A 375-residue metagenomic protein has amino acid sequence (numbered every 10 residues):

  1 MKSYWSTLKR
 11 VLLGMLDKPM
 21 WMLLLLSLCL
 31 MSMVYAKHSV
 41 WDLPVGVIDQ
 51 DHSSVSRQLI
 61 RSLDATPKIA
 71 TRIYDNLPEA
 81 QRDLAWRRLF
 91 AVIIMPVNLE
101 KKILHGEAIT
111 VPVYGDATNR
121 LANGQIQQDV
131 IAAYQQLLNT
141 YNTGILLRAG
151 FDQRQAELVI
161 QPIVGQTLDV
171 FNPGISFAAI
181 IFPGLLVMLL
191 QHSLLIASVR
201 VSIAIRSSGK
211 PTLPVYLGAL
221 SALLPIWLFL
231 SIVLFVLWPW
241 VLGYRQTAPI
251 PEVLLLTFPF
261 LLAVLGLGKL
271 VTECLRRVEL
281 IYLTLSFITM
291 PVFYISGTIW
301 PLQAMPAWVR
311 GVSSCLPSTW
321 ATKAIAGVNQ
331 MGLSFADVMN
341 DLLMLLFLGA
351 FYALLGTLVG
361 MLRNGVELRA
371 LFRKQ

Functional and structural regions predicted by a protein language model:
K2-W5, K9-L16, S313, T322 (+1 more regions): Membrane-interacting alpha-helical segments
K9-V55, D116-N119, N139-S231, W238 (+3 more regions): Transmembrane helix-boundary elements of multi-pass transport/secretion proteins, especially ABC-type permease modules
L30-M31, A248-Q375: Membrane-spanning alpha-helical segments of multipass transporters and channels
W41-D75: Membrane-interface junction motifs in transport/secretion proteins
A65-T143: Extracytoplasmic loops/domains of multi-pass membrane proteins
I93, Q128, I196-V201, L265 (+2 more regions): Short helix-terminus and kink motifs of transmembrane alpha helices, predominantly at the cytoplasmic interface
R206-K210, L242, L275, S313-L316: Short helix-loop-helix connector
V236-L242: Juxtamembrane "helix-exit" motif on the non-cytosolic side of transmembrane helices
